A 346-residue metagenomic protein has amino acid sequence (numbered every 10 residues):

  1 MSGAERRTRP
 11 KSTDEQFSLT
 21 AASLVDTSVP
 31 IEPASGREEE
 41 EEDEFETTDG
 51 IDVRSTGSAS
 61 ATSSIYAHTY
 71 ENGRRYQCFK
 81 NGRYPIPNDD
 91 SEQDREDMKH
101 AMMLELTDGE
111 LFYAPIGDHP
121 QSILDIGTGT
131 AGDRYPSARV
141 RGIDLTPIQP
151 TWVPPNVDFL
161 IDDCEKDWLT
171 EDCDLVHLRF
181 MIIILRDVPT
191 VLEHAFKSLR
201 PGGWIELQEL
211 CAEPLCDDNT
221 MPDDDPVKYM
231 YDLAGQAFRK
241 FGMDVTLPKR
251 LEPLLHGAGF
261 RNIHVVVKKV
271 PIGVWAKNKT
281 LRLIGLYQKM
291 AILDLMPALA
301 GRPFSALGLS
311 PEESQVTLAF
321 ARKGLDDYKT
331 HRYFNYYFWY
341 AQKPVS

Functional and structural regions predicted by a protein language model:
S2-N88, D94: N-terminal auxiliary segments of SAM/dcSAM-dependent transferases
G3-R7, A258-S346: C-terminal lobe and adjacent flexible extensions of AdoMet/dcAdoMet transferase-like proteins
P87-S122: Conserved alpha-helix/loop element of class I SAM-dependent methyltransferases that forms part of the SAM/SAH-binding
L124-T130: Class I SAM-dependent methyltransferase "Motif I" SAM/SAH-binding loop
P154-K166: Conserved SAM-binding strand-loop segment of SAM-dependent methyltransferases
E165-V176: A short acidic, Gly/Pro-enriched loop at the edge of an enzyme's catalytic core that lines a small-molecule cofactor
P189-W204: A short glycine-rich, Lys/Arg-flanked "PGG" loop and its adjoining helix->strand segment in the class I
W204-L295: Conserved catalytic/acceptor-binding region of the Class I
